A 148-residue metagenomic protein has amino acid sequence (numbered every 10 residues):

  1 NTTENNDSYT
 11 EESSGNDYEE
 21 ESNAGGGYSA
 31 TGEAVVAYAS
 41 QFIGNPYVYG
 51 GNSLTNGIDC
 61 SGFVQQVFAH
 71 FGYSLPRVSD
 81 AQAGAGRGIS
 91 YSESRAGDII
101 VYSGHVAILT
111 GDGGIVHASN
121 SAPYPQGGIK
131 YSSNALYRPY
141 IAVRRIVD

Functional and structural regions predicted by a protein language model:
N1-P46, R138-D148: Intrinsically disordered, low-complexity, Pro/Ser/Thr/Asn/Gly/Ala-rich spacer/linker segments adjacent to signal
G26, Y73, R77-S90, T110-D148: Aromatic- and glycine-rich peptidoglycan recognition patches
S29, G57-I58, G128: Short alpha-helix boundary/capping motifs
T31, D59, A135: Short acidic-hydrophobic sequence patches enriched in Asp/Glu that either
Y38-A96: Catalytic cysteine-centered active-site loop
Y102: Short, structured active-site "lid" loops
H105-I108: A conserved glycine-rich beta-strand in the N-terminal activation segment of trypsin-fold
